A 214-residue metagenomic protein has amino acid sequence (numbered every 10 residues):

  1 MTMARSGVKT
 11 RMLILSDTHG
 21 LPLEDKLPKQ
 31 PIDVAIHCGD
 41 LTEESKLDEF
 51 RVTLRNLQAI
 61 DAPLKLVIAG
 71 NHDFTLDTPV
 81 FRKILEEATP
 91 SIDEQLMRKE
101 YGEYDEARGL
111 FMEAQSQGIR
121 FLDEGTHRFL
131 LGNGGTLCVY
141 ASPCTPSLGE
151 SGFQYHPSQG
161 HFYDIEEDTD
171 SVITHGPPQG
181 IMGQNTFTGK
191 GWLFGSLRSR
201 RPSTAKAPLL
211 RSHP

Functional and structural regions predicted by a protein language model:
T2-M12, I119, H127-A141, E167-S171: Beta-strand-turn-beta hairpins that frame and shape the catalytic cleft of phosphate-ester-processing enzymes
M12-G20, T42-S45, T145, S151-F153 (+1 more regions): Short, flexible loop segments at the rims of nucleotide/cofactor-binding pockets, characterized by
I14, A35-C38, L66, V139-A141 (+2 more regions): Structural motif
L15, G20-L131: Core catalytic region of metal-dependent phosphoesterases/phosphodiesterases, especially metallo-beta-lactamase-like
H19-G20, H72-F74, C144-S147, P177-G180: Short, solvent-exposed loop/turn segments at secondary-structure junctions
H19-L21, N71-H72, H175, A205 (+1 more regions): Histidine-centered divalent metal-coordination motifs
I84-L85, S91, D168-L209: Active-site-proximal segments of metal-dependent phosphoesterases and phosphodiesterases across multiple
Y101, G135-S171, N185-R200: Binuclear metal-dependent hydrolase catalytic cores centered on His/Asp/Glu-rich metal-binding motifs
